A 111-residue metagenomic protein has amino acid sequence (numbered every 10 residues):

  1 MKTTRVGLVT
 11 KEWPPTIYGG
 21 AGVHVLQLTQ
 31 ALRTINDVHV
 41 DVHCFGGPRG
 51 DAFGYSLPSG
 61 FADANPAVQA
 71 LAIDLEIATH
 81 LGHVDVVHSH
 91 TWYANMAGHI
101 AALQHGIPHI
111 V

Functional and structural regions predicted by a protein language model:
M1-R49: N-terminal subdomain of nucleotide-sugar transferases
K2, N36, G82-H83, H105: Residue-level preference for short coil/turn positions at secondary-structure junctions
V6, V86, A102-V111: Active-site proximal beta-strand in glycosyltransferases
P15-T16, A64, D85-V86: Short, contiguous strand/loop micro-motifs
R33, A101-A102: A generic structural signal for well-ordered alpha-helical segments
G47-L81: A short, charged, and often flexible helix/loop element on the N-terminal side of the glycosyltransferase catalytic
S89-A94: Short His-centered aromatic/hydrophobic patch
